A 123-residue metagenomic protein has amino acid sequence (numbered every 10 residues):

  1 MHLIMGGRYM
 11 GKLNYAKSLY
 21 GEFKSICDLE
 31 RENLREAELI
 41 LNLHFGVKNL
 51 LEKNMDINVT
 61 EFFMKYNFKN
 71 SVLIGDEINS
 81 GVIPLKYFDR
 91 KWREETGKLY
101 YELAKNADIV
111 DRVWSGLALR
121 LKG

Functional and structural regions predicted by a protein language model:
M1-L29: Glycine-rich P-loop/Walker A and Walker A-like loops and their local beta1-loop-alpha1 context in P-loop NTPases
G6, A16, A37, A104-A107: Small-side-chain structural scaffolding
G6, N42, S115: Active-site donor-binding loop signature of nucleotide-sugar glycosyltransferases
M10, G46, N79-S80: Short histidine/acidic/glycine/proline-rich micro-motifs that form metal- and phosphate-coordinating active-site loops
Y15, G46-K48, K91-W92, D111: Broad hydrophobic/π-residue packing in well-ordered secondary structure
S25-I74: Conserved nucleotide-sensing/catalytic segment adjacent to the nucleotide-binding pocket in NTP-handling enzymes
M55-G123: Replace "adjacent to P-loop NTPase cores in ATP/GTP-dependent enzymes" with "adjacent to NTP-binding cores
